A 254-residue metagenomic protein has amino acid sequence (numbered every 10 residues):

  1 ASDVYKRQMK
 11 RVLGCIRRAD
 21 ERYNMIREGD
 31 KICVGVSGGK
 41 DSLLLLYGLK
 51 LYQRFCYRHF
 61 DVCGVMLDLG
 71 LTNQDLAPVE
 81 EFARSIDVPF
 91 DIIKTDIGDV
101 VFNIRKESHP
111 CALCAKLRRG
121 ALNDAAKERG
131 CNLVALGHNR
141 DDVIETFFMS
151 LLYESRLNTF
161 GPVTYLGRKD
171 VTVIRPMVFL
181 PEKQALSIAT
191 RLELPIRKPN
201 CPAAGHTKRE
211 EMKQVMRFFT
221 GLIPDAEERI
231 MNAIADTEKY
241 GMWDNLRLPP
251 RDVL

Functional and structural regions predicted by a protein language model:
A1-Y5: Short, small-residue-biased leader/transition segments that mark boundaries at the very start of proteins
K6-M149, Y153, K183-R191: ATP-dependent adenylation/nucleotidyltransferase module used to activate substrates
K10, L43, N73, K116 (+6 more regions): Electropositive phosphate-/nucleotide-binding environments in soluble metabolic enzymes
V62, L133, D141-G221: Catalytic subdomain that performs nucleotidyl-dependent activation
L69, T95-I97, V178, C201 (+1 more regions): Residues that form or immediately flank small-molecule/cofactor binding pockets and catalytic motifs
A115-K127, V163-K169, M216, T220-A235: Short, basic, helix/turn surface patches
L194-L254: The feature marks non-catalytic terminal segments
